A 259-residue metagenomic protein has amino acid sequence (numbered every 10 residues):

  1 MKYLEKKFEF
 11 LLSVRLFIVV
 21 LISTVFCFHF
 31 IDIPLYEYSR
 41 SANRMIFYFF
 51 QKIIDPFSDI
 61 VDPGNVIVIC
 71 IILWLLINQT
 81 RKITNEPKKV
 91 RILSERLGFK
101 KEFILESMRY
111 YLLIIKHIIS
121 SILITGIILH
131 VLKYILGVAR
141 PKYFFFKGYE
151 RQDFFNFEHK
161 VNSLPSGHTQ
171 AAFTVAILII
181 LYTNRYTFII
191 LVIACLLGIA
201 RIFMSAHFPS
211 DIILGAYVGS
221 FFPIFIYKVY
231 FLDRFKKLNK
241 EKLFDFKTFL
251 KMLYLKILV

Functional and structural regions predicted by a protein language model:
M1-G98, Y134-L136, P141-F146, E150-R151 (+2 more regions): N-terminal transmembrane-helix/juxtamembrane module of multi-pass inner/ER membrane proteins
Y3, K7-L11, R15, Y149-V259: Membrane-embedded catalytic cores of phosphoryl/pyrophosphoryl-handling enzymes
L4-E9, Y48-D55, E102-I114, A200-F208: Membrane-helix interfacial "entry" motifs
F17-V25, I67, I118-H130, A216 (+1 more regions): Alpha-helical transmembrane spans of integral membrane proteins, capturing the lipid-embedded, hydrophobic core of TM
V19, S58-N65, K116-S120, N184 (+2 more regions): Alpha-helical transmembrane segments of integral membrane proteins, emphasizing hydrophobic/aromatic residues
I22-F28, G126-I127, A194-S205: Aromatic-anchored segments of alpha-helical transmembrane domains
F28, D32, L73, T125-L129 (+3 more regions): Alpha-helical transmembrane segments of polytopic integral membrane proteins, especially the permease/helical cores
E37, T84-L181, Y186, A194 (+1 more regions): Membrane-interface loops
